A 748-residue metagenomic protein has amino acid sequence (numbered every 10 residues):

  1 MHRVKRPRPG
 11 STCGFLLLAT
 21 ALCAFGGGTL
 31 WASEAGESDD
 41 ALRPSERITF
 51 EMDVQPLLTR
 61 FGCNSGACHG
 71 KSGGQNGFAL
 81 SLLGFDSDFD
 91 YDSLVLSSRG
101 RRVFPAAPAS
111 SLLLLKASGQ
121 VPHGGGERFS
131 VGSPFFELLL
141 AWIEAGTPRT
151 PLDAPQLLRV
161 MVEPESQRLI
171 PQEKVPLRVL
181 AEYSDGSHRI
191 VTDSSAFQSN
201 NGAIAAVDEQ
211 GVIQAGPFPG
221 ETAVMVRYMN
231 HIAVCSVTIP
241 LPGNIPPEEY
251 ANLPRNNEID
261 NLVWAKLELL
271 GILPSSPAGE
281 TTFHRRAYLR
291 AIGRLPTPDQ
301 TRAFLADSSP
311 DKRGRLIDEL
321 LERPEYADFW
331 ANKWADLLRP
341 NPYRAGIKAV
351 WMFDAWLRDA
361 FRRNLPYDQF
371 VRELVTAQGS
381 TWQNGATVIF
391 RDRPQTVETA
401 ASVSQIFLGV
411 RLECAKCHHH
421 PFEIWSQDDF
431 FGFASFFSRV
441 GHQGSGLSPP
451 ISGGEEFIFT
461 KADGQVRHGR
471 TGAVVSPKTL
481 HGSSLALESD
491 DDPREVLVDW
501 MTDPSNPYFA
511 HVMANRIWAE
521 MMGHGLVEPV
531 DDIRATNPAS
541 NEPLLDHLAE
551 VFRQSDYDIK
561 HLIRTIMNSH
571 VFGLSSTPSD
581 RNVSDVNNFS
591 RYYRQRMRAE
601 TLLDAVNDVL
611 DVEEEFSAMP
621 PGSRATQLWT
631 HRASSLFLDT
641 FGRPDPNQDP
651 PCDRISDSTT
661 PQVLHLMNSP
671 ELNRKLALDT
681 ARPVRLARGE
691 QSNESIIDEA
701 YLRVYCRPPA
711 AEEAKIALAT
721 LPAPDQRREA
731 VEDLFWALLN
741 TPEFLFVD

Functional and structural regions predicted by a protein language model:
M1-P9: N-terminal secretory signal peptides that target proteins for export/translocation
C13-G28: Bacterial N-terminal signal peptides
L16, P56, F61, F407-V410: Residue-level signal for mature regions of secreted extracellular proteins and peptides
A32-E137, D153-L180, S187-N256, H284-R286 (+7 more regions): Solvent-exposed helix-loop boundary motif
S111, S133, N257, R323 (+9 more regions): Serine-centered coil/turn micro-motif
F129-P148, L664-N668, L672-A677: Catalytic cores of secreted or luminal carbohydrate-active enzymes
A251-E325, W330-S617, C652-D653, N673-V731 (+2 more regions): Primarily short, surface-exposed interaction patches in extracytoplasmic proteins
L610-M619, R624-Q627, H631, F637-G642 (+1 more regions): Long, His/Glu/Asp-enriched segments that create or flank divalent metal/ion-associated functional microenvironments
